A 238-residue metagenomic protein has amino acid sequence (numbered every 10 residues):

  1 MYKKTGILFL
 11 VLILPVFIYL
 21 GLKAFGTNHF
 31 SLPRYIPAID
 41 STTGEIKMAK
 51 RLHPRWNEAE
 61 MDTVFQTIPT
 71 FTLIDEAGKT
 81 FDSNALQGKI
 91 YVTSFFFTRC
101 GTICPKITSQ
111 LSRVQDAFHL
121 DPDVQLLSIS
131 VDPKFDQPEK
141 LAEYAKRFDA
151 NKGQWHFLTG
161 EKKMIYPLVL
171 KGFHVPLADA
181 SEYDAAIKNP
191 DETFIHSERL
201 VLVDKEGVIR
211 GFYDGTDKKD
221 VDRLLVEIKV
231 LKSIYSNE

Functional and structural regions predicted by a protein language model:
M1-I68: N-terminal targeting signals for export/organelle localization
A38, T72-L73, L202: Hydrophobic beta-strand positions
Q66-I68, L86-I90, D121-V124, D136 (+1 more regions): Extracytoplasmic
P69, F81-L111, L126-S130: Short active-site neighborhood of thiol/selenol oxidoreductases, capturing the structured segment around
P122-Q137, G153-I165: Thiol-based oxidoreductase modules, predominantly thioredoxin-like and allied folds used for disulfide exchange
A142-S197: Short, internal strand/loop/helix patches that form the active-site neighborhood or redox-interaction surface
D184-E238: Thiol-/selenol-based redox modules, centered on thioredoxin-like and closely related oxidoreductase domains
